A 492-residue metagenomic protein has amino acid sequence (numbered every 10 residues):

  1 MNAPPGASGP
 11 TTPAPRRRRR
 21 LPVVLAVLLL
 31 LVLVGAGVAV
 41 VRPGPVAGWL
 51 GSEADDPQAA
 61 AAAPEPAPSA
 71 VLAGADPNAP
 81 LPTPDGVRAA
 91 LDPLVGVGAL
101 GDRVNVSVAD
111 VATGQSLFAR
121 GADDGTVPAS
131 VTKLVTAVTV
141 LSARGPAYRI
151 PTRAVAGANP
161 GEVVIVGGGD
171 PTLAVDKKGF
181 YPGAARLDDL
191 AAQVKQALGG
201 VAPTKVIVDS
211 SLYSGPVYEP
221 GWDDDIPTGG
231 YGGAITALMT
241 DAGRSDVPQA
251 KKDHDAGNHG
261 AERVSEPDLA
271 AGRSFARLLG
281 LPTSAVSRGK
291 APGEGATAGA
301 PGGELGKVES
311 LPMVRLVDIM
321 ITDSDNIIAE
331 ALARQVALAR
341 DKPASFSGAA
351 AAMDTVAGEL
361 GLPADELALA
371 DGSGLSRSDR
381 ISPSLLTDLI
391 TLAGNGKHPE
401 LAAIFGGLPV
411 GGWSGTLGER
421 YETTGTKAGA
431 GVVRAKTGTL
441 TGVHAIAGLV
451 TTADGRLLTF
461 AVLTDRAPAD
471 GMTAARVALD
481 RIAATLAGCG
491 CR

Functional and structural regions predicted by a protein language model:
P10-E53, G488: Hydrophobic single-pass membrane-targeting/anchoring helices
V34-A75, P146-R149: C-terminal region of N-terminal signal peptides and the immediate post-cleavage residues of exported proteins
P57-G125, A191-A202: Beta-lactamase-like hydrolase cores
R103, G161-D188, A192-M239, G243 (+2 more regions): Mid-domain, small-residue-enriched loop/turn segments at the edges of structured enzyme/sensor domains
G114, P128-P146, V206, L238 (+3 more regions): Active-site SXXK
L117-A119, A337-R492: Small-residue-rich helix-loop
A143-N159, G230, A285-K290, L401-I404: Short, well-structured active-site flanking segments
G243-A402: A small/polar active-site loop signature that marks catalytic segments
